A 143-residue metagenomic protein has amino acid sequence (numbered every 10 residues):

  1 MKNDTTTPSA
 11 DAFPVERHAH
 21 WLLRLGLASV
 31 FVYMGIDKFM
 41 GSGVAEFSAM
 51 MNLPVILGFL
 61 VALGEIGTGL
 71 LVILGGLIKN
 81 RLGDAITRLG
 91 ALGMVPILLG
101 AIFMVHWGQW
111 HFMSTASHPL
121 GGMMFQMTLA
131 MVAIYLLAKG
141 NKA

Functional and structural regions predicted by a protein language model:
K2-A143: Membrane-interface extramembranous regions
